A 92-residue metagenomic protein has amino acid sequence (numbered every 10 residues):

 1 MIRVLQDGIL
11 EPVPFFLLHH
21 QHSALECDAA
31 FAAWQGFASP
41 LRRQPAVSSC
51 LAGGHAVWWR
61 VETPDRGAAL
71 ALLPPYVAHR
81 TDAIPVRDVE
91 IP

Functional and structural regions predicted by a protein language model:
I2-P92: Conserved, structured core segments of small domains
